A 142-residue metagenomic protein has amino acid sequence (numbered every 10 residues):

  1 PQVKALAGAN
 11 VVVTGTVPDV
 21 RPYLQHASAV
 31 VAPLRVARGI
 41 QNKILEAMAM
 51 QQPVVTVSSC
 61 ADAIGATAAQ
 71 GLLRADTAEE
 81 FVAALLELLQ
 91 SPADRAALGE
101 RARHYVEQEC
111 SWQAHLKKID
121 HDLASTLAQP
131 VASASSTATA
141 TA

Functional and structural regions predicted by a protein language model:
P1-P22: Nucleotide-activated donor-binding/catalytic signature segment of Leloir-type glycosyltransferases, i.e., the conserved
G15, A32-A37, S59-C60: Short Ser/Thr-rich beta->loop micro-motif in glycosyltransferases that lines and helps position the nucleotide-sugar
Q25-G39, M50-Q52: Acidic donor-binding loop of glycosyltransferase active sites
K43-E46, P53-V57: Short hydrophobic beta-strand element within catalytic cores of glycosyltransferases and related nucleotide-activated
S58-R74: Short acidic/histidine- and often glycine-rich active-site loop of Leloir-type glycosyltransferases that engages
L72-E79, E87-P92: Conserved acidic donor-binding segment of nucleotide-sugar-dependent glycosyltransferases
D94-Q108, H115-K118: A short, well-ordered alpha-helix in the C-terminal region of glycosyltransferases
W112-A142: C-terminal alpha-helical cap of glycosyltransferases
